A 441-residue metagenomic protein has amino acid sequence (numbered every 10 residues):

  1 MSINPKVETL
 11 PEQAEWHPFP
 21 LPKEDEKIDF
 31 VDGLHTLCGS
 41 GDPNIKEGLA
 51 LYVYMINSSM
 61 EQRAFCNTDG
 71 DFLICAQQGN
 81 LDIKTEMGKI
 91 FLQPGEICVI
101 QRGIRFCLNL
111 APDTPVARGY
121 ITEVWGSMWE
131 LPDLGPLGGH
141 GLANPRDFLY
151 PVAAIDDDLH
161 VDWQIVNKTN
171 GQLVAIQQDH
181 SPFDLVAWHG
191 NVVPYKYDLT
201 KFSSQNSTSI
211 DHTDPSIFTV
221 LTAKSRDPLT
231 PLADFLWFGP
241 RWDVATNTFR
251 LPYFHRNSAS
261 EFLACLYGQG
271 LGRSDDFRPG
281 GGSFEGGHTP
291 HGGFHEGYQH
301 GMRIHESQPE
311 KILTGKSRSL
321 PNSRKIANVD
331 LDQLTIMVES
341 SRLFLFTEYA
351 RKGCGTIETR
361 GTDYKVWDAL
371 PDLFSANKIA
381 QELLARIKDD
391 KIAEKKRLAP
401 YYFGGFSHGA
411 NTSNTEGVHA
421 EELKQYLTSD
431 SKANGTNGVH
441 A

Functional and structural regions predicted by a protein language model:
M1-A441: Jelly-roll (double-stranded beta-helix
